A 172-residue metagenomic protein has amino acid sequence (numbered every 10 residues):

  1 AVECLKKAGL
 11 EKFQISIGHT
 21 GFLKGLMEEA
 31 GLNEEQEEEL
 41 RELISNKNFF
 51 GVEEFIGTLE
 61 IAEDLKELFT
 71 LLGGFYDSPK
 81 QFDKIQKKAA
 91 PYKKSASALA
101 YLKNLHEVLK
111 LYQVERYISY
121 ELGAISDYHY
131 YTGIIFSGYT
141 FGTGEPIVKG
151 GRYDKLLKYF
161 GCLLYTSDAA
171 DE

Functional and structural regions predicted by a protein language model:
V2-E11, G21, E53-S167: Positively charged, Gly/Ser-enriched RNA/tRNA-binding surfaces
G18-G25: Short, conserved phosphate-binding/catalytic loop or strand-edge motifs used in phosphoryl-/nucleotidyl-transfer
L26-A30, Y131-T132: Short acidic, glycine/serine/threonine-rich loops at helix termini
A30-N33, F136-S137: Short, surface-exposed, charged loop/turn segments at secondary-structure junctions
L32-G51: Acidic, His- and aromatic-enriched active-site or binding-groove loops in soluble protein domains that engage sugars
E172: Short acidic/histidine-rich active-site segments
